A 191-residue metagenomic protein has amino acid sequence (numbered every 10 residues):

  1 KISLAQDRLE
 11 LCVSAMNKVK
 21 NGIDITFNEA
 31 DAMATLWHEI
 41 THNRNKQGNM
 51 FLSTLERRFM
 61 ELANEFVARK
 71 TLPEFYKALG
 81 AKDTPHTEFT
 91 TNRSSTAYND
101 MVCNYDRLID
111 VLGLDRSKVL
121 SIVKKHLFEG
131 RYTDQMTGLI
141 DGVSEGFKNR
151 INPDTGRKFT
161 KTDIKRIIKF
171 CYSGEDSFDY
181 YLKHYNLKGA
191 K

Functional and structural regions predicted by a protein language model:
K1-M33, W37-M50: Active-site scaffold of zinc-dependent metalloenzymes
L4-A15, A78-P85, K148-R166: Short, surface-exposed, charge-dense and proline/glycine-enriched linear segments
A5-D7, T26, E56, D115 (+2 more regions): Alpha-helix initiation/capping motif
E29-A34, R57, E61, Y98 (+1 more regions): Alpha-helix N-cap/helix-initiation sites
T41, N45-N49, V67-K77, I109-G113: Hydrophobic/aromatic-lined pockets within catalytic cores
T54-A97: Post-HExxH zinc-binding segment in Zn-dependent metallohydrolases
S94-K191: Pan-zinc metallopeptidase signature
